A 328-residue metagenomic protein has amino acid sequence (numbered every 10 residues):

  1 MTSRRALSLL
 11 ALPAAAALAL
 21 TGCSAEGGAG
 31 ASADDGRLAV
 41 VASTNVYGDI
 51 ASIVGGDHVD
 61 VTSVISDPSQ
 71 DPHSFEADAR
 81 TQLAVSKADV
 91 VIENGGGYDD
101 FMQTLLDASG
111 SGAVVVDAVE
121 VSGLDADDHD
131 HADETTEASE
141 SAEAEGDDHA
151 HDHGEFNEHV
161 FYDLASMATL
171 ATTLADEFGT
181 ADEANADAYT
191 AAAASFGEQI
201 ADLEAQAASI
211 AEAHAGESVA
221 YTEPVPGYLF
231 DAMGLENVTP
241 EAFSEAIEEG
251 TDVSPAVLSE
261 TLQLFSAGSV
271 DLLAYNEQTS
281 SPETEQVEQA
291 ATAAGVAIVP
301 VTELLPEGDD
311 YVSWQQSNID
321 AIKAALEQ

Functional and structural regions predicted by a protein language model:
T2-A14, A19-Q328: Extracytoplasmic metal-acquisition and chelation regions
